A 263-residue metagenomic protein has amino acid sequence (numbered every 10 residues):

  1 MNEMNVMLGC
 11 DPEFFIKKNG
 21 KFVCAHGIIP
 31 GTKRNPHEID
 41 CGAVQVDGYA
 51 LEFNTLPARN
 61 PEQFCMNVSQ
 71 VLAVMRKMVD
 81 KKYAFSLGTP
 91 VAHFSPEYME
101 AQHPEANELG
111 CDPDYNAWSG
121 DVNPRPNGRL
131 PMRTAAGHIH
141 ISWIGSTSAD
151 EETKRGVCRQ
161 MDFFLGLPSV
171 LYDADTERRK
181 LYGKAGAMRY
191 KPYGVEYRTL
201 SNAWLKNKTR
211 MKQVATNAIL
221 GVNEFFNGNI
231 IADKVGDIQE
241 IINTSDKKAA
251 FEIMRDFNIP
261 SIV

Functional and structural regions predicted by a protein language model:
M1-V263: Phosphate/nucleotide-binding catalytic core
